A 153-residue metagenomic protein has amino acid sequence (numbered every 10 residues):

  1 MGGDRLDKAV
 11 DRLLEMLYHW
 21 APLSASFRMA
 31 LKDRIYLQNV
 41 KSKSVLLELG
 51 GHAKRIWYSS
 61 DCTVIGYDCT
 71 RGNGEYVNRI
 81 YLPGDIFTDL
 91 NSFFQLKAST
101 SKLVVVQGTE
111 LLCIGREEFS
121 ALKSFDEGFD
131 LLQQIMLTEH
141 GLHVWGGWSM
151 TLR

Functional and structural regions predicted by a protein language model:
M1-A9, S44-I56, K123: Short N-terminal helix-initiation segments at or just after the protein's N-terminus
M1-Y36, S92: Cyclic nucleotide-binding regulatory module and flanking cytosolic helices
P22, I56, M150: Localized chelating/binding microdomains that coordinate divalent metal ions or stabilize phosphate-bearing
Q38-V40, Y81, I114: Hydrophobic residues at beta-strand termini and immediately following loops that shape nucleotide-binding pockets
S44-V106: Cyclic nucleotide-binding regulatory domains
V104-R153: Polybasic "coupling" helices that flank or enter modular domains
